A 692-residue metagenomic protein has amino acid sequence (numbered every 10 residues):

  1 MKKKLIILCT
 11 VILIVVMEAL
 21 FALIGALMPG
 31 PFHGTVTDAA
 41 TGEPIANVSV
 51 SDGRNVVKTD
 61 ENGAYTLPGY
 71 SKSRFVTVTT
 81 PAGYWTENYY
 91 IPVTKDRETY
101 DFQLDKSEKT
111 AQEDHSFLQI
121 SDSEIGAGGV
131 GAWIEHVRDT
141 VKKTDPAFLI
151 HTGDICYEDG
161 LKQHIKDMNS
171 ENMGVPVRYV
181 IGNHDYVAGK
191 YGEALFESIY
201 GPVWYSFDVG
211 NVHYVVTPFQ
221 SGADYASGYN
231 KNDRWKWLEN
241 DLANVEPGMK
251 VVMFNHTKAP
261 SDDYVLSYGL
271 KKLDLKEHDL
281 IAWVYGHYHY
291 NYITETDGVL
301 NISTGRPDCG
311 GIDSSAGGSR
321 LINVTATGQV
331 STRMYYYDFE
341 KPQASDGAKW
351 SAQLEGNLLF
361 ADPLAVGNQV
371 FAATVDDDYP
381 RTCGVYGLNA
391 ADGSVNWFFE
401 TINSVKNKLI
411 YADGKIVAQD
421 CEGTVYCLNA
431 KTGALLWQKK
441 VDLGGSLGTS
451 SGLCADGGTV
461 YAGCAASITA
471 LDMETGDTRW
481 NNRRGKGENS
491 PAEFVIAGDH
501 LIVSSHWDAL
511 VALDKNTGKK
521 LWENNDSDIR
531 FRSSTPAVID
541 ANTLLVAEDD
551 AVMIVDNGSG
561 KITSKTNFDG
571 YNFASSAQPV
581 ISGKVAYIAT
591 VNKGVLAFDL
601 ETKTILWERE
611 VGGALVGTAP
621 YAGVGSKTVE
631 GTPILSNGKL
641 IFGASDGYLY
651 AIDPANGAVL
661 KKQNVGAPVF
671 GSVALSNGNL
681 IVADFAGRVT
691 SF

Functional and structural regions predicted by a protein language model:
V16-P31: Beta-strand-rich domain onsets/edges
L27-H33, Y70-Q163: N-terminal active-site segment of His-dependent metallophosphoesterases
G30-H33, D38-R54: Short, ordered, surface-exposed loop/turn motifs in non-cytosolic proteins
S51-P68: Short, acidic Ser/Thr/Gly-rich low-complexity loop/linker segments typical of extracellular and cell-surface proteins
T80-P92, D96, L161-P247, Y268-A282 (+2 more regions): Extended active-site neighborhood of metal-dependent phosphoesterases/phosphodiesterases
T325, N389-D392, N429-G433, D472-G476 (+4 more regions): Short loop/turn segments that connect beta-strands within beta-propeller blades
A348-L364, V375-D376, P380-T382, W397-I410 (+8 more regions): Extracytoplasmic beta-rich repeat domains
D376-P380, G423-T424, S467, D508-A509 (+3 more regions): Short glycine/acidic-enriched loop and turn motifs that connect beta-strands
